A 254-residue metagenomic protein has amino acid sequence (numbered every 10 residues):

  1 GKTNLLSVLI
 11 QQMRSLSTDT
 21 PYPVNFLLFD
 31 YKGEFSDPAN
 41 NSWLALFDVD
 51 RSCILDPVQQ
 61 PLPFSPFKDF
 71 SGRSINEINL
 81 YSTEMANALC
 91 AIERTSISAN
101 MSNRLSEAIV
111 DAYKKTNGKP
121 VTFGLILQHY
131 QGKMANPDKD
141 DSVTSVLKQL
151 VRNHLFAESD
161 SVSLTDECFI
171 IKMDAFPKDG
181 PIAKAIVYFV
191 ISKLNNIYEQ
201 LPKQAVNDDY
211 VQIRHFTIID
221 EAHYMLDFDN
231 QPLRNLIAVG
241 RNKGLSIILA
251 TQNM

Functional and structural regions predicted by a protein language model:
K2: Conserved lysine of the Walker
L5-L245: P-loop NTPase motor domains
T251-Q252: H-loop/switch region of ABC-family ATPase nucleotide-binding domains
